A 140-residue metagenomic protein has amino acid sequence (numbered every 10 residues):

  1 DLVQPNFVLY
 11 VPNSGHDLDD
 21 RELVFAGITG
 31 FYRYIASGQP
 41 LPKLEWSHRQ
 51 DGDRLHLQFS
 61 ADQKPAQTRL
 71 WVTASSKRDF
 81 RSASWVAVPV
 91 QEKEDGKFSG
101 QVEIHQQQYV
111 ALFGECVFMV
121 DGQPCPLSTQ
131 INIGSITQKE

Functional and structural regions predicted by a protein language model:
L2-D19: Catalytic histidine neighborhood in serine/cysteine hydrolases with alpha/beta-hydrolase-type architecture
L2-P5, Q63-K64, Q107: Short, proline-enriched alpha-helix->beta-strand connector loops that line the catalytic pocket of alpha/beta-hydrolase
Y10-N13, F59-A61, V72-A74, C116-F118: Active-site proximal loops enriched in glycine and acidic residues that flank catalytic Cys/His/Asp and coordinate
E22-Q67, V72, V86-K97, Q101: Surface beta-strand/loop "capping" patches
P65-S75, D79, A111-G114: Beta-strand-rich binding/interaction modules
V72-V88, M119-D121: Change "in extracellular beta-sheet-rich domains … of secreted and cell-surface proteins" to "in beta-sheet-rich domains
Q107-D121: Short, aromatic- and glycine-rich surface loops/edge beta-strands on solvent-exposed regions
D121-E140: Short beta-strand elements
